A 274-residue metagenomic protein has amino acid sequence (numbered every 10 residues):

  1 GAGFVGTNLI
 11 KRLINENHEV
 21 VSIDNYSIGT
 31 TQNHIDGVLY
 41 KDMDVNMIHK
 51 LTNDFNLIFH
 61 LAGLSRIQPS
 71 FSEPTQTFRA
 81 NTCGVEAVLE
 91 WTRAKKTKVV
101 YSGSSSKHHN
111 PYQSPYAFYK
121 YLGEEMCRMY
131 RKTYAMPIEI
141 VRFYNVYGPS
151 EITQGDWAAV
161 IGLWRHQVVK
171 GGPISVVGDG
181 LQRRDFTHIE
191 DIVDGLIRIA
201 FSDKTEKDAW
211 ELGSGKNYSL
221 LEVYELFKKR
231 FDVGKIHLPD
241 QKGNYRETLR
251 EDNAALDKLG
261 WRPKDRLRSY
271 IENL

Functional and structural regions predicted by a protein language model:
G1-V146, E190, A200: N-terminal Rossmann-like NAD(P)+-binding domain of SDR-like oxidoreductases, especially those catalyzing
V5, T77, Y119, V160 (+2 more regions): Hydrophobic alpha-helical packing elements
Q32-H34, E151-G155, V223-E225, T248-R250: Short aromatic-enriched loop/helix-cap "lid" or pocket-rim segments at secondary-structure transitions that line
S65, I152, Y218-S219: Short alpha-helical
V88, C127, W164, A255-D257: Structural element of the ATP-grasp superfamily
P115-A117, Y121, E125-R184, I189-R198 (+1 more regions): NAD(P)-dependent short-chain dehydrogenase/reductase
V168-L274: C-terminal substrate-binding subdomain of Rossmann-fold SDR/epimerase-dehydratase oxidoreductases
